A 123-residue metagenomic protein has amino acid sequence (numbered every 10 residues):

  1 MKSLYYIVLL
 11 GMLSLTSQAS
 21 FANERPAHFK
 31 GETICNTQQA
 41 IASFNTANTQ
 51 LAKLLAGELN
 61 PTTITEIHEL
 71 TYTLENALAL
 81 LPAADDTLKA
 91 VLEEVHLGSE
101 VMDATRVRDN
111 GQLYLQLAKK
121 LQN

Functional and structural regions predicted by a protein language model:
M1-V8: Bacterial N-terminal signal peptides that target proteins for export
S20-E66: Immediate post-signal-peptide N-terminus of mature secreted/exported proteins
S43, A47-Q50, T63-E66, L70 (+5 more regions): Amphipathic coiled-coil alpha-helices
E58, T62, V95-R106: Short helix-adjacent coil turns
A79-E93: Short, well-ordered alpha-helical segments that carry or flank key catalytic/ligand-binding motifs at enzyme/regulatory
S99-N123: C-terminal amphipathic alpha-helix
